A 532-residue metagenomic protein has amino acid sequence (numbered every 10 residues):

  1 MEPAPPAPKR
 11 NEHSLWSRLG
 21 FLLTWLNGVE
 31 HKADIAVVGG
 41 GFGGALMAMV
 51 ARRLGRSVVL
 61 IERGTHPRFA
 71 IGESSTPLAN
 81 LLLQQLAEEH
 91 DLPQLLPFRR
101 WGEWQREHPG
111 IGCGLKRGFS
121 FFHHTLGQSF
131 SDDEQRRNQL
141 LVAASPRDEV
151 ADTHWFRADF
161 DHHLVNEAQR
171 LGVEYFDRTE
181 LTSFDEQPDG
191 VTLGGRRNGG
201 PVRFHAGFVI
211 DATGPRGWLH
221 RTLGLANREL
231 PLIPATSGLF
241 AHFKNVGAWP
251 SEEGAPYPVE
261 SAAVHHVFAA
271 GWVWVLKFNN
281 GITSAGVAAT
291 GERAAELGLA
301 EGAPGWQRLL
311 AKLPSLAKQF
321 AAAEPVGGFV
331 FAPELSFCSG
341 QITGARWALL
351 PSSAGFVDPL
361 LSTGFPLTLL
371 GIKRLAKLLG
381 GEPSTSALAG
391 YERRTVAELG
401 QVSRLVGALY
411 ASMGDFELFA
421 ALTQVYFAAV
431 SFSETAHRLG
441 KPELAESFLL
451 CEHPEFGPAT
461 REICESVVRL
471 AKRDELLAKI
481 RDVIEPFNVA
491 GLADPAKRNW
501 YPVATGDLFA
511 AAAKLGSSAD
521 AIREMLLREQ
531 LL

Functional and structural regions predicted by a protein language model:
G28-G41: Beta1/beta-strand and adjacent pyrophosphate-binding region of the FAD-binding site in flavoprotein oxidoreductases
G44-A45: N-terminal Rossmann-fold NAD(P) dinucleotide-binding loop
R52-E73: Glycine-rich FAD pyrophosphate-binding loop
R68-F130: N-terminal FAD cofactor-binding segment of flavoenzymes
H108-D159: Flavin (FAD/FMN) cofactor-binding and adjacent substrate-gating region of FAD-dependent oxidoreductase domains
F156, H163-S315, I372: Predominantly flavin-linked oxidoreductase catalytic cores and closely associated redox partners
N279, G291-G407: FAD/FMN-dependent oxidoreductases across multiple families
K377-L532: C-terminal helical "tail/cap" subdomain of flavin- and related membrane-associated enzymes
